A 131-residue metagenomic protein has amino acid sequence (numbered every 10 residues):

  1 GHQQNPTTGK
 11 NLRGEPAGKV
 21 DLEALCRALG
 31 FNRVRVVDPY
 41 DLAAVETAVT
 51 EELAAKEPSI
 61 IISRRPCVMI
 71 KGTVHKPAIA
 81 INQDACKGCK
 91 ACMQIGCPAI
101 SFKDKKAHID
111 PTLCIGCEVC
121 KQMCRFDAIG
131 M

Functional and structural regions predicted by a protein language model:
G1-I60, T73: Thiamine diphosphate
L12-G14, I81-K87, P111-L113: Short, contiguous acidic/charged loop-to-helix segments that flank catalytic cores in large enzymes
A17-D21, A44, A78, K106 (+1 more regions): Residue-level preference for nonpolar/small residues embedded in alpha-helices
V37-Y40, S63-P66, Q83-D84, P111-T112 (+1 more regions): Fold-independent oxyanion-binding glycine-rich loops and adjacent beta-strand/coil segments at enzyme active sites
E51-F102: Glycine/aspartate-rich loop-and-adjacent alpha/beta segment that forms the canonical ThDP
G72, K87-H108, I115, V119-M131: Iron-sulfur cluster-binding cysteine motifs and their immediate structural context in ferredoxin-like electron-transfer
